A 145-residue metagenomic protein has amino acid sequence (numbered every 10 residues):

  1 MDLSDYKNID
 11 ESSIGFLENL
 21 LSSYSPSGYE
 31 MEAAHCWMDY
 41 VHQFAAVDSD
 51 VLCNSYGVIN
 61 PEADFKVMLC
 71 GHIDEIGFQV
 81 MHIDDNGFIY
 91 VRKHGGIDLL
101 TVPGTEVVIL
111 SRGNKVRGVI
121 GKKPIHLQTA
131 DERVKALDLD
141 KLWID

Functional and structural regions predicted by a protein language model:
M1-D145: N-terminal hydrophobic/helix-forming segments and targeting peptides
